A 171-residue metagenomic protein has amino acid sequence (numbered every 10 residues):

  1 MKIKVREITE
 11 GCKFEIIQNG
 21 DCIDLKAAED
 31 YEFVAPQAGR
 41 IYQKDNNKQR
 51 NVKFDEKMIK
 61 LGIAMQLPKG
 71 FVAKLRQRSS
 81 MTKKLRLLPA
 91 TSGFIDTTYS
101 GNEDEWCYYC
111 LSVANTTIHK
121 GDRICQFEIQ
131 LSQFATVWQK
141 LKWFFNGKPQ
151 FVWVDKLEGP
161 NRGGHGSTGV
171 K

Functional and structural regions predicted by a protein language model:
M1-K171: DUTPase catalytic domain/fold
